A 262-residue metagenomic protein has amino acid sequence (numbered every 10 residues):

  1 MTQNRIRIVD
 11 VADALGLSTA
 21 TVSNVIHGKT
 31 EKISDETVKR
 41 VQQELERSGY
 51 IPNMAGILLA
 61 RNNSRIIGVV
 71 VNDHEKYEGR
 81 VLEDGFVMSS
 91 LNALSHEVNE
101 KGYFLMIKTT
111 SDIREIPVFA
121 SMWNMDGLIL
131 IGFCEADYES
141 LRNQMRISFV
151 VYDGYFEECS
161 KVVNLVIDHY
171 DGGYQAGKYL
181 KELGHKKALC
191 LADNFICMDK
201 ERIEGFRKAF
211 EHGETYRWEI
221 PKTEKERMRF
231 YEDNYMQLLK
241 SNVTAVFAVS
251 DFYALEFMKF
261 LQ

Functional and structural regions predicted by a protein language model:
M1-N63: N-terminal helix-turn-helix DNA-binding module of bacterial transcription factors
M1-Q3, N62, I66-K178, D233-A245 (+1 more regions): Alpha-helical recognition/docking segments in bacterial nutrient-uptake and carbohydrate-utilization systems
T37, L82-E83, L141, D199-R202 (+1 more regions): Residues at alpha-helix caps and immediate loop-helix transition turns in enzyme cores, especially N- and C-cap
I51, I131-G132, L183, L191 (+2 more regions): Replace "coordinates the UDP/GDP/TDP-sugar" with "coordinates nucleotide-activated sugar donors
T109, A192, E219-P221: Residue-level recognition of beta-strand->loop/alpha-helix junctions
L128, F133-A136, K200-Q262: Hydrophobic alpha-helical
Y174-T215: An alpha-beta-alpha
